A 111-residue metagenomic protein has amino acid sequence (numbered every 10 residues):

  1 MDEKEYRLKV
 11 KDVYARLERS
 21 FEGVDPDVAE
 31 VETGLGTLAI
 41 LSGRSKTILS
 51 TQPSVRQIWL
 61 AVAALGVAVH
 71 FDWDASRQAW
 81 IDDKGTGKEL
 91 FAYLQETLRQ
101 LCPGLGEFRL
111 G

Functional and structural regions predicted by a protein language model:
M1-G111: N-terminal intrinsically disordered, cationic/polar leader segments that include organellar targeting peptides
